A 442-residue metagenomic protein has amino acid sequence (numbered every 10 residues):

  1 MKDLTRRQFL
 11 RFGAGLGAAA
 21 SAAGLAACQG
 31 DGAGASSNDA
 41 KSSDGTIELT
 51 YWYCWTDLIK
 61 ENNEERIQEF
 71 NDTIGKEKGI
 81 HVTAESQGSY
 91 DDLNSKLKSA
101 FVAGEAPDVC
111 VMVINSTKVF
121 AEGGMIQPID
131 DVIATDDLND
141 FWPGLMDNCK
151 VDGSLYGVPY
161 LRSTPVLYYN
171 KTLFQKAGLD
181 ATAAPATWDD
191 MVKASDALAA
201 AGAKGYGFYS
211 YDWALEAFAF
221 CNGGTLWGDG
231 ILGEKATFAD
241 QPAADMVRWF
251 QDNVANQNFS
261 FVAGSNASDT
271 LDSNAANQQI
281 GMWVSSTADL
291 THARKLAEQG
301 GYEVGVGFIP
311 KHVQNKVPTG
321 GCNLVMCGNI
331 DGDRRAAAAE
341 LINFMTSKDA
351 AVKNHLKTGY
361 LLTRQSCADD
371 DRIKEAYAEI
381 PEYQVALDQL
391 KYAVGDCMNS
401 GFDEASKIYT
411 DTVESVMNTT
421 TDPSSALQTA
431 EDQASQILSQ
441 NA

Functional and structural regions predicted by a protein language model:
K2-V119, A181, K311-V313, D333-A337 (+3 more regions): Conserved N-terminal structural module of periplasmic/extracytoplasmic solute-binding proteins
D72-T73, E77-H81, A177, D252 (+2 more regions): Extracytoplasmic/periplasmic substrate-recognition and gating elements
S86-K96, N115, A186-V192, V262-A276: Short helix-initiation/N-cap motifs at beta->coil->alpha
N94-E105, G123, L173-F174, V192-A197 (+2 more regions): Short helices/loops that flank or line small-molecule/ion binding pockets
V113-V166, V192, F218-C221, E303-G307 (+2 more regions): Hinge/lid segment of periplasmic solute-binding proteins
T117-M125, L145-A183, Y209-L232, P318-C327 (+1 more regions): Periplasmic solute-binding protein
D147-N148, V304-G307, L356-K407, S415 (+1 more regions): Long, aromatic- and glycine/proline-rich binding clefts that accommodate carbohydrate-like moieties
K193-D196, G233-G264: Glycine-centered hinge/linker elements that transmit conformational signals in sensory and ligand-binding systems
